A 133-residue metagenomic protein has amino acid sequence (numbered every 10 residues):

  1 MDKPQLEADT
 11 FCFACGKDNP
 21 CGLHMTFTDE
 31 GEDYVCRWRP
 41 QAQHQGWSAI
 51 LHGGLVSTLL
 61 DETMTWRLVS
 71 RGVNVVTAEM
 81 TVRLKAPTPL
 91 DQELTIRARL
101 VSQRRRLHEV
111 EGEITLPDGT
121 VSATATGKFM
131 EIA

Functional and structural regions predicted by a protein language model:
M1-L6, T88-L90, R99-A133: HotDog/MaoC-like acyl-thioester-processing domains
M1-Q43: Non-catalytic linker/capping segments at the edges of enzyme domains
D18, A42, A49-I50, H108 (+1 more regions): Short glycine- and Lys/Arg-enriched binding-loop motifs that mark or flank ligand-binding interfaces
L23, E32, V76-A78, L94 (+2 more regions): Hydrophobic core residues within well-ordered beta-strands of beta-rich domains
T26, I50-G53, S57-T58, T95 (+1 more regions): Short, electropositive, low-hydrophobicity segments enriched in small/polar residues
V35-T58: A conserved, well-ordered hydrophobic junction motif at loop->secondary-structure transitions
R37-R39, T81-R83, R97-R99, E113 (+1 more regions): Residue-level recognition of well-ordered beta-strand positions that form the cores of beta-sheet-rich folds across
E62-T95, L100: Hydrophobic beta-strand-centered segment that forms part of the acyl-chain substrate-binding groove
